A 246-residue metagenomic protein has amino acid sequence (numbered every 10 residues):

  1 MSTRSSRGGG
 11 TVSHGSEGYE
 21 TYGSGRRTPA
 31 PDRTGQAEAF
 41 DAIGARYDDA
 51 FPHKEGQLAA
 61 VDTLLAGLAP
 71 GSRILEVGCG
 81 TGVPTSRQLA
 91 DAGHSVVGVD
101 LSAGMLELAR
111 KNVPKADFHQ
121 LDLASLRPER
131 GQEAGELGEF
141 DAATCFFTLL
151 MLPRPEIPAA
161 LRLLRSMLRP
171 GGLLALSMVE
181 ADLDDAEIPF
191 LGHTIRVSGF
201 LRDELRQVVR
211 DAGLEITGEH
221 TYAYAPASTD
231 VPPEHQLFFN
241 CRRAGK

Functional and structural regions predicted by a protein language model:
S2-R7, T11-P70, D182: Conserved class I S-adenosyl-L-methionine
L75, T81-L126: Class I SAM-dependent methyltransferase SAM/SAH-binding core
T144-C145: A conserved beta-strand element that flanks and buttresses the S-adenosyl-L-methionine
P158-P170: A short glycine-rich, Lys/Arg-flanked "PGG" loop and its adjoining helix->strand segment in the class I
G171-M178: Conserved beta-strand signature within the Rossmann-like core of class I S-adenosyl-L-methionine
E187-E204: Acceptor-substrate binding/catalytic loop of class I
E215-A225: Conserved S-adenosyl-L-methionine
A225-K246: Core SAM-dependent methyltransferase catalytic element
